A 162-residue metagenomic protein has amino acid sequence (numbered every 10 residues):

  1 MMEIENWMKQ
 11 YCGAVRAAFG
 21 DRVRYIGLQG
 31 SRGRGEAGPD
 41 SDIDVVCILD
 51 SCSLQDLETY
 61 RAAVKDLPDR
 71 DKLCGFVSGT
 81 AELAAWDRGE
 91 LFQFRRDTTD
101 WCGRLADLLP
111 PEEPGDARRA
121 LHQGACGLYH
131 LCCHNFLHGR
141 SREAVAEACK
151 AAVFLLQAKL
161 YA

Functional and structural regions predicted by a protein language model:
M1-D21, G33-D40, D50-A162: Catalytic core of pol beta-like nucleotidyltransferases
D42-D44: N-terminal loops that bind phosphate or other acidic moieties and the adjacent beta-alpha structural core
C47: Catalytic adenosine-cofactor/nucleotide-binding cores of aminoacyl-tRNA synthetases and other
